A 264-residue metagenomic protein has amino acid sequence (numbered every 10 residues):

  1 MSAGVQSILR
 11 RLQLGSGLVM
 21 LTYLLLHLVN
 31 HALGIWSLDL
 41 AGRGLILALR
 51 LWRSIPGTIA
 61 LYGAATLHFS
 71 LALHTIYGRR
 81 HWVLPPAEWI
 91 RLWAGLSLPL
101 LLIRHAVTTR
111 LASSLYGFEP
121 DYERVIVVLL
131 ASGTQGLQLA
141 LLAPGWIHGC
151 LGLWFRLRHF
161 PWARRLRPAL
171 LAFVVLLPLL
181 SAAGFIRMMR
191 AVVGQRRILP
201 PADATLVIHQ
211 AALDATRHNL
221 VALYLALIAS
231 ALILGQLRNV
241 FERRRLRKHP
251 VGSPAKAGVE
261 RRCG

Functional and structural regions predicted by a protein language model:
M1-V251, C263-G264: Membrane-embedded alpha-helical bundles that constitute the cytochrome b-like, heme-associated redox core of multi-pass
G258-R261: A cross-taxon signal for low-complexity, glycine/charged-rich
